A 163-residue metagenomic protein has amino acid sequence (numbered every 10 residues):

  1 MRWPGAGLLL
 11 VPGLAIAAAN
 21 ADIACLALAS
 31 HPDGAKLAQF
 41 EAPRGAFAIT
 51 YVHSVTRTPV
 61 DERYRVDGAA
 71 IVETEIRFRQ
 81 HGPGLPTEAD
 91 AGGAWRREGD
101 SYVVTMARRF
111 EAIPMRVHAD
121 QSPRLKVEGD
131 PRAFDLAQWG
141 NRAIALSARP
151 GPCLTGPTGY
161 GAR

Functional and structural regions predicted by a protein language model:
A6-D22: Hydrophobic membrane-insertion alpha-helices, especially the h-region of bacterial N-terminal signal peptides
A15-A19, L37-E41, V52-V55, G84-P86 (+2 more regions): Short linear motifs in intrinsically disordered
I16, D22-L28, G34-P43, Y102 (+3 more regions): RNA-interacting cores
A24-T87: N-terminal secretory signal peptides
L85-R163: Mature, soluble, non-transmembrane domains
